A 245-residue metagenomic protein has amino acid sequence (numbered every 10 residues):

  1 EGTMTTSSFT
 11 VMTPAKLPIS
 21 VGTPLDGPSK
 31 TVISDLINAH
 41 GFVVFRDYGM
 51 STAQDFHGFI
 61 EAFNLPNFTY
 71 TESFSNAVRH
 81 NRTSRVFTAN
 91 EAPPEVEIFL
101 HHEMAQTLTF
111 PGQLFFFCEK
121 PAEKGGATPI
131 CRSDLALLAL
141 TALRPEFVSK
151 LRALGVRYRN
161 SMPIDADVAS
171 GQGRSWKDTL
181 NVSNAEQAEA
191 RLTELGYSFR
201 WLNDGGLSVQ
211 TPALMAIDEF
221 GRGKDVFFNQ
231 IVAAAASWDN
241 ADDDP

Functional and structural regions predicted by a protein language model:
G2-P245: Non-heme Fe(II) oxygenase catalytic core, chiefly the N-lobe of the double-stranded beta-helix
